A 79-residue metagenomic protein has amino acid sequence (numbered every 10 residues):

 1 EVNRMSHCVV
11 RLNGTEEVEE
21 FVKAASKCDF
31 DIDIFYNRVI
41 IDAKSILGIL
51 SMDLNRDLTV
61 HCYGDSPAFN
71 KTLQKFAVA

Functional and structural regions predicted by a protein language model:
E1-R4: Short, Lys/Arg-enriched N-terminal segments with co-localized hydrophobic residues within the first ~10-30 amino acids
H7-V9, I40: Well-ordered beta-strand positions in beta-sheet-rich domains
C8, K23-C28, H61: N-terminal intrinsically disordered, cationic/polar leader segments that include organellar targeting peptides
R11-E16: Short, surface-exposed ligand-recognition loops at beta-strand->loop->(often short) alpha-helix junctions that present
E20-A24, F69-T72: Hydrophobic side chains in well-ordered alpha-helices
I32-N37, K75-A79: Conserved short beta-strand edge segments in small beta-sheet-based binding/regulatory domains
D33-N55: Amphipathic, hydrophobic secondary-structure cores in small proteins
L50-A79: C-terminal structural segments of small proteins and small subunits
